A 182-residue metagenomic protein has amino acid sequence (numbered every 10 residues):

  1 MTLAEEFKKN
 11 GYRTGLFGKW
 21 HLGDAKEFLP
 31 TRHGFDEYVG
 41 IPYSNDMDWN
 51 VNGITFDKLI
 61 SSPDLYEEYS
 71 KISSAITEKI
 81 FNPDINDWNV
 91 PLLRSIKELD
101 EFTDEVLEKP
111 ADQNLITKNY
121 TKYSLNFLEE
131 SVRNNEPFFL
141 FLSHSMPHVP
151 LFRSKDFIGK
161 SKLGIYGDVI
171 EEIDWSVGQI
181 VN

Functional and structural regions predicted by a protein language model:
M1-N182: Formylglycine-dependent sulfatase
